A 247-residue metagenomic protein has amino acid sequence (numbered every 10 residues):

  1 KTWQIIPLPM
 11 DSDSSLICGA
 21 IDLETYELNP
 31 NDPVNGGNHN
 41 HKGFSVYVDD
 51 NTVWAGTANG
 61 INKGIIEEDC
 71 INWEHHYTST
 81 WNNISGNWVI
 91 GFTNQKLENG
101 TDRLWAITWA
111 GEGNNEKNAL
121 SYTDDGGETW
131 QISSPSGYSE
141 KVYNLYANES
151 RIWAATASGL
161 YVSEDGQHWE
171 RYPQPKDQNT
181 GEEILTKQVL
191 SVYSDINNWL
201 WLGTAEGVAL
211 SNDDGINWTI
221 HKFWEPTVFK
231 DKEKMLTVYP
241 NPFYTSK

Functional and structural regions predicted by a protein language model:
K1, G64, T123-D124, S163 (+1 more regions): Conserved Ser/Thr-centered positions that define the repeating blades of beta-propeller domains
Q4-D22, I71-T80, Q131-P135, E170-K176 (+1 more regions): Beta-propeller fold detector
D13-H41, W81-W88, S136-V142, Q178-K187 (+1 more regions): Short glycine-/Asp-/Thr-/Trp-enriched loop segments that recur within the blades of beta-propeller repeat domains
V48-N51, N94-T101, A147-S150, S194-N198: Residue-level detector of Asp-centered blade-edge/turn motifs that repeat once per structural unit in beta-propeller
T52-A55, N62, R103-A106, R151-A154 (+3 more regions): Conserved beta-propeller blade signature
N59, E67, A110-E112, S158 (+1 more regions): Residue-level signature of beta-propeller blades and closely related beta-rich strand-turn architectures in secreted
D124, I184, S191-K234: Short, compositionally biased serine/threonine- and acidic-rich segments at solvent-exposed termini, linkers, or domain
F229-K247: Surface-exposed, proline-anchored Ser/Thr-rich loop/turn motifs
